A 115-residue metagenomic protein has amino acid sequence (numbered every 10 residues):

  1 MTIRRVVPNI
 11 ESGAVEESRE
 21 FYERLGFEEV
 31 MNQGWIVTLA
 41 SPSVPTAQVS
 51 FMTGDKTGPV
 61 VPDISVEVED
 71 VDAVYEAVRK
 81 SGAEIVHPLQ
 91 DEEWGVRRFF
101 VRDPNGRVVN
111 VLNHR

Functional and structural regions predicted by a protein language model:
M1-E16, P62-I64, L112-R115: N-terminal beta-strand motif that seeds the catalytic metal site of vicinal oxygen chelate
A14-V15, I64-V108: Vicinal oxygen chelate
E23-V30, G82-E84: Conserved acetyl-CoA-binding loop of GNAT-fold acetyltransferases
E28-V60, V108-N113: Conserved short beta-strand elements that form part of the metal-binding/catalytic scaffold of enzyme active sites
I36, D91-E93, R115: Conserved beta-strand edge residues that scaffold enzyme active sites
